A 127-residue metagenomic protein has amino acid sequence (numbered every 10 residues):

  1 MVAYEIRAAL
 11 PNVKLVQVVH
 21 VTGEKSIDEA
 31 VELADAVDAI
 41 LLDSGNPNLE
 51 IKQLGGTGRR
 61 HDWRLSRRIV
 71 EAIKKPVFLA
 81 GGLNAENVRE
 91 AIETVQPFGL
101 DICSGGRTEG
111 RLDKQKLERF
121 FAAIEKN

Functional and structural regions predicted by a protein language model:
M1-S104, T108-N127: Short loop-to-alpha-helix "cap/lid" segments that border enzyme active sites across diverse enzyme classes
